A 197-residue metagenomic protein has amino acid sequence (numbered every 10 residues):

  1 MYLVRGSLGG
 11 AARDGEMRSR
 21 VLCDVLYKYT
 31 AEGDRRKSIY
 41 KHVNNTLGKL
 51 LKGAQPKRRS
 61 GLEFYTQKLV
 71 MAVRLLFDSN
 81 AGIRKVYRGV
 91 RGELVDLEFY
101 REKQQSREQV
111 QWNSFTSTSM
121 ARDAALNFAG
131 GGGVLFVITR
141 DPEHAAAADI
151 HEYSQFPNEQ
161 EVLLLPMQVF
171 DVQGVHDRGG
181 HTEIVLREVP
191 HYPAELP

Functional and structural regions predicted by a protein language model:
M1-E152: Internal glycine-rich, Lys/Arg-flanked active-site/core loops of soluble domains
S79-N80, V175-G180: Short, ordered beta-strand-loop transition motifs
G133, M167-Q168: Short glycine-/polar-rich loops that comprise or flank the Walker A/P-loop and associated switch/sensor motifs
I138-D141, L165, R187: A structural detector for beta-sheet-dominated domains
E143-M167: Flexible, small-/acidic-enriched active-site or ligand-binding loops
G179-P197: Short solvent-exposed strand/turn elements
